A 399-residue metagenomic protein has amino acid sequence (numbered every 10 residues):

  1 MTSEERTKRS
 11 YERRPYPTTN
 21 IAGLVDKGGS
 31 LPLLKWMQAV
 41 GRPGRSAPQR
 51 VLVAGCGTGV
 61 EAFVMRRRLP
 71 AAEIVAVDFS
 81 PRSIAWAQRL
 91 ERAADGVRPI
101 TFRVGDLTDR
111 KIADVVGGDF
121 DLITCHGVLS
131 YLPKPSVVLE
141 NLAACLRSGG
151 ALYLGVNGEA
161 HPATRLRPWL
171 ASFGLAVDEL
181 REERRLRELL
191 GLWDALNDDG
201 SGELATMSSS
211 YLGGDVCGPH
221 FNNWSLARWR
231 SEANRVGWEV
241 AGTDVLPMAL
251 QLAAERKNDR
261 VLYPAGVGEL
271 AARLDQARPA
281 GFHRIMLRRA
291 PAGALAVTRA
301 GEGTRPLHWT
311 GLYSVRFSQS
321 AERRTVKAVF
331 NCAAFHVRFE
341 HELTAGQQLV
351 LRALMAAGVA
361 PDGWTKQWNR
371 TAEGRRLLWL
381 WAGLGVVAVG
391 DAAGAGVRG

Functional and structural regions predicted by a protein language model:
R13, G23-A47: Conserved alpha-helix/loop element of class I SAM-dependent methyltransferases that forms part of the SAM/SAH-binding
R50-L52, V60-D109: Class I SAM-dependent methyltransferase SAM/SAH-binding core
I112-I123: A short acidic, Gly/Pro-enriched loop at the edge of an enzyme's catalytic core that lines a small-molecule cofactor
D121-K134: A short SAM/SAH-binding and catalytic strip from SAM-dependent methyltransferases
S136-S148: A short glycine-rich, Lys/Arg-flanked "PGG" loop and its adjoining helix->strand segment in the class I
Y153-L192: Conserved class I S-adenosyl-L-methionine
E179-V261: Substrate-binding/catalytic lobe of Class I Rossmann-like enzymes that use SAM or dcSAM, i.e., the mid-to-C-terminal
A271-L354, R375, W379, G383 (+1 more regions): Acidic, low-complexity/disordered tracts enriched in E/D and polar residues
